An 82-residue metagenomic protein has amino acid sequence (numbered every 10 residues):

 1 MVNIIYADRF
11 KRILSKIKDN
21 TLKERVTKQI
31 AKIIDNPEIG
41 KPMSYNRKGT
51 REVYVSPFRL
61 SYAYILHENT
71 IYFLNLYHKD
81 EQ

Functional and structural regions predicted by a protein language model:
M1-R9, S15-K16, N20-E24, V55-R59 (+1 more regions): Enriched for short, Lys/Arg-rich terminal
I30-Y54: A short, surface-exposed loop/turn module that caps and links secondary-structure elements
